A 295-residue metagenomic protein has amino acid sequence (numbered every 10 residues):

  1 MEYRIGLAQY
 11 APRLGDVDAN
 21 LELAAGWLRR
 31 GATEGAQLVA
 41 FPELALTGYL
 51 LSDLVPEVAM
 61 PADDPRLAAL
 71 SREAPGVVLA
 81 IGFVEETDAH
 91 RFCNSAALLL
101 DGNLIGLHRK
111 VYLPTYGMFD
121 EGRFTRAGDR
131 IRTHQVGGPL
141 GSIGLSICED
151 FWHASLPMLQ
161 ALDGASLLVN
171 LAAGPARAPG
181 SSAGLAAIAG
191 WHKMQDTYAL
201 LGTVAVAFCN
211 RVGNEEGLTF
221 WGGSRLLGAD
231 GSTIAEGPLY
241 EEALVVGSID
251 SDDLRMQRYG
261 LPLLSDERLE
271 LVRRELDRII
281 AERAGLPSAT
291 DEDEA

Functional and structural regions predicted by a protein language model:
M1-I5: Extreme N-terminal starter segment of soluble prokaryotic enzymes
Q9-G15: Short polar catalytic/cofactor-binding loops
V17, G26-V111, G174-T197, L201-V204: Cys-nucleophile CN-hydrolase/nitrilase-fold catalytic domain and related Cys-dependent amidase chemistry that acts on
E22-A36, S155-G164: Short amphipathic alpha-helices and their capping/turn segments at secondary-structure boundaries
A62-P65, T87-M194, Y259-L263: Active-site catalytic loop in hydrolytic enzyme cores
A62-V78, C148-L244: CN hydrolase (nitrilase-like) catalytic-core segments centered on the catalytic cysteine and neighboring Lys/Glu
I81-F83, N94-L98, R132-H134, S224-L226 (+1 more regions): Short beta-strand scaffold segments in enzyme catalytic cores
R255-A295: A short C-terminal boundary segment appended to hydrolase-like catalytic domains
